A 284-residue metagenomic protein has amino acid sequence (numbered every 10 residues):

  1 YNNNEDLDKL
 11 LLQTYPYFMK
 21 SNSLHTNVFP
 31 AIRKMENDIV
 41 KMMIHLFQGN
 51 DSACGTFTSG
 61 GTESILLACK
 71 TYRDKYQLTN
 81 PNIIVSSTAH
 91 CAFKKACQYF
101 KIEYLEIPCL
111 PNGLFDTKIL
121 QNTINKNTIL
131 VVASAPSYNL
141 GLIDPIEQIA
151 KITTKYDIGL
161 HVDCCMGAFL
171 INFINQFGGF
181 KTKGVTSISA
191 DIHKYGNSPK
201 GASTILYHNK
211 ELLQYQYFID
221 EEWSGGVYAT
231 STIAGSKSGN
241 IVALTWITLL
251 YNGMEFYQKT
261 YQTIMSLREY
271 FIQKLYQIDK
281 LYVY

Functional and structural regions predicted by a protein language model:
Y1-S52: N-terminal entrance/gating region of PLP-dependent enzymes' catalytic architecture
K20-N27, D51-T56, Y104-I107, I129-P136 (+2 more regions): Glycine- and acidic
V28, I32-E36, G61-I65, S86 (+9 more regions): Generic structural signal for well-ordered, non-membrane alpha-helical segments in soluble metabolic enzymes
M43-L67: Short loop-beta-helix segment that forms the pyridoxal 5′-phosphate
I44-A53, N80, L275-Y284: Surface-exposed helix-capping loop/turn segments at secondary-structure junctions
H45, K70-D74, W246-Y251: Short glycine/serine- and small hydrophobic-enriched flexible loop segments
S59-Q216, N240: Conserved PLP-enzyme active-site core in the AAT-like
F177-Y284: Active-site C-terminal subdomain of aminotransferase-like
